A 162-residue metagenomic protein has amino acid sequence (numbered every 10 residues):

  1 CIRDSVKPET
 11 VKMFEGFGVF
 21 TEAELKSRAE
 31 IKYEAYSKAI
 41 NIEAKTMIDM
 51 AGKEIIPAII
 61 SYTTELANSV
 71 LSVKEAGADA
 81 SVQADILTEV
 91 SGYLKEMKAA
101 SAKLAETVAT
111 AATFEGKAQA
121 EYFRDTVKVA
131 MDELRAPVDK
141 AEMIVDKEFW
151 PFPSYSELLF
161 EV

Functional and structural regions predicted by a protein language model:
C1-I2: Short, small-residue-biased leader/transition segments that mark boundaries at the very start of proteins
P8, F17-I86: C-terminal catalytic subdomain
F20, S69, A76, A100 (+4 more regions): Surface-exposed polar/charged interaction patches
N41, K45, A80-Q83, L87 (+4 more regions): Amphipathic alpha-helical coiled-coil segments with heptad-repeat character
M50, E54-S61, E65, E89-K103 (+3 more regions): Charged, amphipathic alpha-helical oligomerization/scaffolding segments
T63, A67-K74, A109, E142-P153: Structured alpha-helical bundle/scaffold domains in large eukaryotic membrane-trafficking regulators
E75-A112: Extended, well-ordered alpha-helical scaffold/bundle regions in very large, multi-domain proteins
A111-F123, D146-E161: Long amphipathic alpha-helical coiled-coil segments
